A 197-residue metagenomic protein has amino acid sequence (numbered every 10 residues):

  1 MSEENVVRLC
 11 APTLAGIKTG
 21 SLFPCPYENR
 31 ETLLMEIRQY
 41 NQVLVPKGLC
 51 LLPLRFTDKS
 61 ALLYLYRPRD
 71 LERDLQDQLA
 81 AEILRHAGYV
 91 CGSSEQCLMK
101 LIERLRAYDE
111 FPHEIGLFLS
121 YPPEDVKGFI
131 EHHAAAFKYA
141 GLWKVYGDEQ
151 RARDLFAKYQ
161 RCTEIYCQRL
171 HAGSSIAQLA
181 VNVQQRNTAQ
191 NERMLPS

Functional and structural regions predicted by a protein language model:
M1-T57: A structured, charge-rich N-terminal accessory region that forms the first stable segment of a protein and links
S2-E4, C25, N41, K59-A61 (+2 more regions): Mixed-charge, low-complexity intrinsically disordered regions
K18-G20, K59-A61, P112-E114: Short, surface-exposed beta-edge/turn micro-motifs
E36-S93: A glycine-rich, hydrophobic loop/mini-helix early in the fold
L75-D77, E103-E110, H133-A134: Short acidic alpha-helix initiation/capping motifs at coil-to-helix transition points, especially at protein N-termini
H86-H113: Internal catalytic-core helix/loop-beta-alpha segment that presents or stabilizes conserved functional determinants
F111-Y139: Hydrophobic/aromatic-rich, well-ordered segments within soluble, folded domains that form packed cores
L142-S197: Long, compositionally biased
